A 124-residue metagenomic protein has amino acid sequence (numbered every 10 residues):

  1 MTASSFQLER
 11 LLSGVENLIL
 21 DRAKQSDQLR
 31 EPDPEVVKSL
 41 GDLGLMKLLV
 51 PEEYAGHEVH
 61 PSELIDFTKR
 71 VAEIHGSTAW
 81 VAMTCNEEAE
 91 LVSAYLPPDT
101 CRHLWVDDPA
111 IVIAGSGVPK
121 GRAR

Functional and structural regions predicted by a protein language model:
M1-S13: Basic/polar N-terminal segments that are highly enriched at the extreme N-terminus, encompassing both cleavable
S5, K24, D108-I111: Intrinsically disordered, low-complexity segments enriched in polar/charged residues with Gly/Pro, especially when
Q7, E31-P32: Short secondary-structure boundary/capping elements
V15-R22: Generic N-terminal amphipathic, Lys/Arg-enriched alpha-helix
P34-D42, K47-R124: Glycine-rich flavin
